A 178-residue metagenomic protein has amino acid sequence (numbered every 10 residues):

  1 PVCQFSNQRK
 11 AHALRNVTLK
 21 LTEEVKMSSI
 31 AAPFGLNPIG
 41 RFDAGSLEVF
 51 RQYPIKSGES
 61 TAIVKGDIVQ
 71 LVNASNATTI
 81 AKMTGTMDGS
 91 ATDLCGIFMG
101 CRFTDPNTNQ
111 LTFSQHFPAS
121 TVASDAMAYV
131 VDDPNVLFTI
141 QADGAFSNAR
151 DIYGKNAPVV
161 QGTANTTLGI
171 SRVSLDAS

Functional and structural regions predicted by a protein language model:
E23-S178: Surface-exposed, low-hydrophobicity beta-strand/loop segments enriched in small/polar/acidic residues
